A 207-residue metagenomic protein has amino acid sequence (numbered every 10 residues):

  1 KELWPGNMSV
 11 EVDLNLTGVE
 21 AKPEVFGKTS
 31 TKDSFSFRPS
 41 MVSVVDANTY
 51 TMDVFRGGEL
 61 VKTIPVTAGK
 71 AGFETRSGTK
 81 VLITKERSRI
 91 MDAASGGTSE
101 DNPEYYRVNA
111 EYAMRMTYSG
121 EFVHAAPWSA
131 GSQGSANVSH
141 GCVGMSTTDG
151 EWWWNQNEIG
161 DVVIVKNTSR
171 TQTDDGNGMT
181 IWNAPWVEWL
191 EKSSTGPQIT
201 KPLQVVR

Functional and structural regions predicted by a protein language model:
K1-P39: Acidic, low-complexity Ser/Thr/Gly/Pro-rich repeat segments typical of extracellular/periplasmic and surface-exposed
V10, G78, D149-W153: Stable alpha-helical elements in mature extracytoplasmic
L16-G18, G58, S88, S169-Q172: Short, charged beta-turn/beta-strand-edge "cap" motif at the junction between a beta-strand and an adjacent loop
V25, T29-G131: Gly/Pro-biased beta-strand-loop elements
K62, A94-R207: Exported/periplasmic cell-wall-interacting domains
